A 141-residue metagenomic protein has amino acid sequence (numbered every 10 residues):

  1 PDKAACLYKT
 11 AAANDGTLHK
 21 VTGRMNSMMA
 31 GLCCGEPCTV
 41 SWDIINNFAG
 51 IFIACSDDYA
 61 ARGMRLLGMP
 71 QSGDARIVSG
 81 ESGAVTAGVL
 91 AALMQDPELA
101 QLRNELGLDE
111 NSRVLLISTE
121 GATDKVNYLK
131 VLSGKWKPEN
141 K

Functional and structural regions predicted by a protein language model:
P1-N47, L102-N140: Glycine-rich phosphate/pyrophosphate-binding loop at beta-loop-alpha junctions
P37-L106: Active-site-adjacent helical/loop segments in soluble small-molecule enzymes
